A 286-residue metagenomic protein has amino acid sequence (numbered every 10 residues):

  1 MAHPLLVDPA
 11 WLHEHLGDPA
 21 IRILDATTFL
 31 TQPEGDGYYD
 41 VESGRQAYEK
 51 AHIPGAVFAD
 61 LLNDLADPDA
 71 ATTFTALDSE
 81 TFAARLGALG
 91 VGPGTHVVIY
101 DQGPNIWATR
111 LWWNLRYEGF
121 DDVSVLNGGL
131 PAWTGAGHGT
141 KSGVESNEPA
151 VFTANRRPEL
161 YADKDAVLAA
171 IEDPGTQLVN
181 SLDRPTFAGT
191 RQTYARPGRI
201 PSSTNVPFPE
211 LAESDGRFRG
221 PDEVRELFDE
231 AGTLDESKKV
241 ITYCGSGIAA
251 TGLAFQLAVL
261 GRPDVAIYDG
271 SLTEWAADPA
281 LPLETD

Functional and structural regions predicted by a protein language model:
M1-D286: Cytosolic catalytic domains that perform sulfur/thiol-centered chemistry
